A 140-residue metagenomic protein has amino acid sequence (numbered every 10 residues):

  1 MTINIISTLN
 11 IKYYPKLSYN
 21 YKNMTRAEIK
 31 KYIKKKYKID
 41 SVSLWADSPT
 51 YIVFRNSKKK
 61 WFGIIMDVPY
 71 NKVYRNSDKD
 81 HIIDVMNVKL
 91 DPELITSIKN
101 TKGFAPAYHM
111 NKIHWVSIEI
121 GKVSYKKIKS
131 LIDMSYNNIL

Functional and structural regions predicted by a protein language model:
N4-I5: N-terminal leader/targeting and assembly helices and adjacent pre-domain segments
N10, Y14-L140: Charge-dense, helix-prone N-terminal extensions
